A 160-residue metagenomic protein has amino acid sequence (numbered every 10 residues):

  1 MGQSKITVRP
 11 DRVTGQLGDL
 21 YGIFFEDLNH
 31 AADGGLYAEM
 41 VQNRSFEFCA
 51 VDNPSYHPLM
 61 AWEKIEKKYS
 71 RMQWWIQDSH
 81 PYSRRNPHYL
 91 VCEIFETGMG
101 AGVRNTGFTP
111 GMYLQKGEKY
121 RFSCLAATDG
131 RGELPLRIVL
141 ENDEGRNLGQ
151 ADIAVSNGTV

Functional and structural regions predicted by a protein language model:
M1-V160: Extracellular and organelle-lumenal recognition/adhesion modules and their flexible linkers in secreted
